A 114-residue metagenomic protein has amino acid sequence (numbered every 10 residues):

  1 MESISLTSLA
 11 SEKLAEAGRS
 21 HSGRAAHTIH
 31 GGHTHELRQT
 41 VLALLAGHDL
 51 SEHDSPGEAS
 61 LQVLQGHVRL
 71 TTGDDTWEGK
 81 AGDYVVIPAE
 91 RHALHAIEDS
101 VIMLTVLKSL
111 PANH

Functional and structural regions predicted by a protein language model:
M1-E36, T71: A short, N-terminal "cap"/entry segment at the start of jelly-roll beta-barrel domains of the cupin/DSBH fold
G23-A26, R38-S55: Conserved short histidine dyad/triad with adjacent acidic residue
H48-L50, G66-T71, H92: Short beta-strand segments in beta-sandwich/barrel cores
G57-G73: Glycine- and acidic-residue-biased ligand/ion/polar-headgroup-sensing regions
L64-Q65, K80-A81, E98: A cytosolic small-molecule/anion-sensing beta-strand core signal
G73-A89: Short acidic-glycine-tyrosine-enriched beta hairpin
A89-A112: Ligand-binding loop in jelly-roll beta-barrel domains
